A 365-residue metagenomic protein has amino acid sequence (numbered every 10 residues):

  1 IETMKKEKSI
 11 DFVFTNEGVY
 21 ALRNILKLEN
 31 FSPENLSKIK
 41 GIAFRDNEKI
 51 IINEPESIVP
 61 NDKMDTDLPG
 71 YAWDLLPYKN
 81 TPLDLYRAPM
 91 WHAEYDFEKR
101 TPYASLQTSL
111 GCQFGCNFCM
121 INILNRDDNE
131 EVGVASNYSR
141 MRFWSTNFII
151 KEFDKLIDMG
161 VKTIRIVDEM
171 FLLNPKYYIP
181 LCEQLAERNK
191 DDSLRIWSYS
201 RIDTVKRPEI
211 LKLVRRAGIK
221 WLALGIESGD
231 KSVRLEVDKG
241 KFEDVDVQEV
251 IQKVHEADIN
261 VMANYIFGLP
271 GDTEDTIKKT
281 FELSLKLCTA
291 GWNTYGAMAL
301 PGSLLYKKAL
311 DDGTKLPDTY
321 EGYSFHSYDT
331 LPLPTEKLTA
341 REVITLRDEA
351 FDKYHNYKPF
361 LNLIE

Functional and structural regions predicted by a protein language model:
I1-D62, G296-G302: Glycine-rich beta-alpha loop elements in corrinoid/cobalamin-binding modules across cobalamin-dependent enzymes
E2-K6, I210-L211, G271-K286: Catalytic cores of alpha/beta
S9, K38, G160-K162, G218-K220 (+1 more regions): Short loop/turn motifs at secondary-structure junctions
A43-S57, D84-H92, S105, D275-K278 (+1 more regions): C-terminal accessory regions of radical SAM enzymes
P55-E56, M64-L68, F118-C119, E131 (+3 more regions): Short aromatic-enriched loop/helix-cap "lid" or pocket-rim segments at secondary-structure transitions that line
D74-M262, E282: Radical SAM [4Fe-4S] cluster-binding motif and immediate context
V167-N174, S200-D203, F267-G271, Y295-L304: Short, solvent-exposed turn/loop segments enriched in Gly/Ser/Thr/Pro and often Arg
